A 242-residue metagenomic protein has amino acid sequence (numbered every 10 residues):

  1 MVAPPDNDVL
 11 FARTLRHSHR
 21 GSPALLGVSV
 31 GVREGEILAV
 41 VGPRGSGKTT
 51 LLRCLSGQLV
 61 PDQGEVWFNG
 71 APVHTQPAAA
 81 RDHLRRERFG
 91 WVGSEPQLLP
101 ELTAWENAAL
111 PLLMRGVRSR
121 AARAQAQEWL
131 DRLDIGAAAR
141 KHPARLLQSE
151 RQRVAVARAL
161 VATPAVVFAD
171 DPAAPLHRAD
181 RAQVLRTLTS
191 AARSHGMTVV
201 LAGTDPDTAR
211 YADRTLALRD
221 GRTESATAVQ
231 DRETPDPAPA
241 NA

Functional and structural regions predicted by a protein language model:
S56: Helix-to-loop junction immediately C-terminal to a conserved catalytic motif
G64-P72: Conserved ABC transporter NBD signature motif
V73-G90: ABC ATPase NBD coupling module
L102-L110: Short coil-to-helix segment of the ABC ATPase nucleotide-binding domain corresponding to the Q-loop/switch region
A121-A138: Conserved ABC ATPase "signature" region
H142-L146, E150: Conserved ABC ATPase signature
T163: Conserved catalytic motifs of ABC-family nucleotide-binding domains
